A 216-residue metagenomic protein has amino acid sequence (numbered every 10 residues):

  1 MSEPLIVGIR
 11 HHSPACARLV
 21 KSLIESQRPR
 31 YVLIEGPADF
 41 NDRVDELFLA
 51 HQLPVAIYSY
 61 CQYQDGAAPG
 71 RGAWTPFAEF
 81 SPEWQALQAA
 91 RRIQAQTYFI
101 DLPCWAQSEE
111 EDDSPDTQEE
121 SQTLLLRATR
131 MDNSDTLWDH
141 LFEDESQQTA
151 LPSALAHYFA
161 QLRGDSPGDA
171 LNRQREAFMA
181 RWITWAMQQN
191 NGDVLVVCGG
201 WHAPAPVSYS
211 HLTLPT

Functional and structural regions predicted by a protein language model:
M1, R181-N191: A short acidic-Thr-Gly-centered motif at the start of a beta-strand
M1-Q161: Structured, acidic catalytic/metal-binding patches in enzyme active sites
I9, R30-I34, I183, D193-G200: Beta-strand elements within well-structured catalytic alpha/beta cores of enzymes that handle phosphate/sulfate esters
H12-C16, A78-P82, R175-M179, M187-Q188 (+1 more regions): Short, glycine/acidic-rich beta->alpha junctions
A150-R181: Glycine-rich phosphate-binding "P-loop"
A203-Y209: Short active-site loop/helix that positions an aromatic residue
S210-T216: Conserved small/polar residues in nucleotide/adenosyl-binding loops
